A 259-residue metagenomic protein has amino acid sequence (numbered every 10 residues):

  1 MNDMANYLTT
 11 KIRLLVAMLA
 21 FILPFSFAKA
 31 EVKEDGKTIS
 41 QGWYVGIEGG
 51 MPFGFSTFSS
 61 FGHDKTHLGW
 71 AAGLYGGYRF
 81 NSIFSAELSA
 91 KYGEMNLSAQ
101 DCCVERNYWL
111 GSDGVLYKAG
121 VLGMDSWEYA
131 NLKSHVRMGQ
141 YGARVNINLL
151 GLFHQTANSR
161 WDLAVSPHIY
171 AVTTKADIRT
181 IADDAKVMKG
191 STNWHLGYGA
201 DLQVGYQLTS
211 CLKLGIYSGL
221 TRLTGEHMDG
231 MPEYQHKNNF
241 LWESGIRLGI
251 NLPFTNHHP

Functional and structural regions predicted by a protein language model:
M1-I39, P253-P259: Cleavable N-terminal export/targeting peptides
K29-G77, T174-A176: Short glycine/proline- and aromatic-enriched beta-strand/turn motifs that initiate or cap beta-hairpins
E31-V32, F80-I181, L252: Gram-negative (and chloroplast) outer-membrane scaffold detector with strong preference for beta-barrel transmembrane
Q41, T66-A72, H135-Y141, S159-W161 (+2 more regions): Residues that define the transmembrane beta-barrel architecture of outer-membrane proteins
Y44, S85, D162-A164, G199 (+4 more regions): Membrane-spanning beta-strand positions in outer-membrane beta-barrel proteins
I47-M51, L74-Y78, A143-L149, P167-A171 (+3 more regions): Residues on the lipid-exposed face of transmembrane beta-strands in outer-membrane beta-barrel proteins
T57-G62, W127-S134, A182-G190, M228-H236: Extracellular loop and loop/strand-boundary signature of outer-membrane beta-barrel proteins
A86-E87, M95-V121, Y129, Q207-P259: Predominantly the C-terminal beta-signal and adjacent terminal strand-loop region of outer-membrane beta-barrel
